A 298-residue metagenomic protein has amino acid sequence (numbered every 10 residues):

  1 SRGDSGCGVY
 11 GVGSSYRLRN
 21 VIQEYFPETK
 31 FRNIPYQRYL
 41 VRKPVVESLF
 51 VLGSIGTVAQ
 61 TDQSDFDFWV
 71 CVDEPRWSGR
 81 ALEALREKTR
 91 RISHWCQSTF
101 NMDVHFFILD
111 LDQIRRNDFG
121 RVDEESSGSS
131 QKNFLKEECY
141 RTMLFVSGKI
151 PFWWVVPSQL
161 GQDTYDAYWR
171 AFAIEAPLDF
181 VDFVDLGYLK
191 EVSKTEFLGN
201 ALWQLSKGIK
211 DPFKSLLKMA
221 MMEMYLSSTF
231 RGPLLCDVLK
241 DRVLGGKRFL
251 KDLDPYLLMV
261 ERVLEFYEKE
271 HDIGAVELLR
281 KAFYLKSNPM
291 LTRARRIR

Functional and structural regions predicted by a protein language model:
S1-F26, R115-S126, K136-R298: Nucleotidyltransferase catalytic cores
S1-S48, R80-E87: Helical scaffold of the NTase/Pol beta-like nucleotidyltransferase catalytic core
P35-L40, V51-Q60, I92-C96: Catalytic micro-motifs at enzyme active sites that drive phosphoryl/nucleotidyl and oxygen chemistry
K43, D62-Q63, G79, E83-R86 (+2 more regions): Conserved structured core elements
F50, V58-E83, V104-F106: Catalytic metal-binding acidic patch
E74-W77, D112-R115, N288: Short loop/turn segments at secondary-structure transitions that flank enzyme active sites
R76-R80, V122-S127: Alpha-helix capping and helix-loop boundary segments enriched in small/acidic/polar residues
A84-R121: Polymerase palm active-site segment centered on the conserved acidic dipeptide of motif C
